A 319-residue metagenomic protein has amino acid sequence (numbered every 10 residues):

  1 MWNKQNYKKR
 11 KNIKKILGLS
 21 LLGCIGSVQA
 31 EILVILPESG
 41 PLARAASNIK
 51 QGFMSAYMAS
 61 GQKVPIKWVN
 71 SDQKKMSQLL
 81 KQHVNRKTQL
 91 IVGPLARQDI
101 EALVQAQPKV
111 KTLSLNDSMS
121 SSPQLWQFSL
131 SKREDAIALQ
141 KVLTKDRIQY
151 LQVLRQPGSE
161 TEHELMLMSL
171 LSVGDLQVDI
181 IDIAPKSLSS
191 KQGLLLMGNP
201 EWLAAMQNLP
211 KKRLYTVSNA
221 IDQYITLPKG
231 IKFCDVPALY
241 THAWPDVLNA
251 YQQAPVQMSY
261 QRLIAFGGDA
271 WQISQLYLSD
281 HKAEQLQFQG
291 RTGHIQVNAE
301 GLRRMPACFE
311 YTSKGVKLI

Functional and structural regions predicted by a protein language model:
I25-S27: N-terminal signal peptide c-region/cleavage motif recognized by signal peptidases
I32-Q51, S60, V69: Extracytoplasmic "Venus flytrap"
A45-N48, Q62-S121, E201-W202: Beta-alpha junction/loop-to-helix N-cap segments that form part of ligand/metal-binding clefts
P65-L79, S129-L130, R155-Q156, Q177-S187: Short beta->alpha junction loops
Q89-R155, S159-E160, M166, V217-T226: Extracytoplasmic ligand/sensor domains, especially the bilobed periplasmic-binding protein
V104-V110, Y150-C234: Extracellular/periplasmic bilobed ligand-binding domains
A204-G268, L278: Extracellular/periplasmic periplasmic-binding protein-like sensory domains
A254-I319: Segments of small-molecule ligand-sensing domains
